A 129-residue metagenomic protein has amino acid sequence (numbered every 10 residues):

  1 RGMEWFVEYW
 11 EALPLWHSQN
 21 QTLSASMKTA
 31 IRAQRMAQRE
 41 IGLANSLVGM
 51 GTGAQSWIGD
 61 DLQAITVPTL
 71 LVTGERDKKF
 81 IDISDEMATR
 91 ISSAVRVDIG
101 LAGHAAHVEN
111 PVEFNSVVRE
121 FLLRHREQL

Functional and structural regions predicted by a protein language model:
R1-A33: Helix-rich cap/lid subdomain of alpha/beta-hydrolase
Y9, R90, V108: Conserved catalytic core of Hanks-type protein kinase domains
L15-W16, S24, A37, T52 (+2 more regions): Residue-level marker of structural boundaries
A25, S84-T89, P111-F114: Short, glycine/charged-enriched secondary-structure capping and boundary segments
Q34-T89: Conserved serine/cysteine hydrolase catalytic core
S93-L129: Catalytic active-site module of serine/aspartate enzymes centered on a nucleophile-bearing elbow/loop
